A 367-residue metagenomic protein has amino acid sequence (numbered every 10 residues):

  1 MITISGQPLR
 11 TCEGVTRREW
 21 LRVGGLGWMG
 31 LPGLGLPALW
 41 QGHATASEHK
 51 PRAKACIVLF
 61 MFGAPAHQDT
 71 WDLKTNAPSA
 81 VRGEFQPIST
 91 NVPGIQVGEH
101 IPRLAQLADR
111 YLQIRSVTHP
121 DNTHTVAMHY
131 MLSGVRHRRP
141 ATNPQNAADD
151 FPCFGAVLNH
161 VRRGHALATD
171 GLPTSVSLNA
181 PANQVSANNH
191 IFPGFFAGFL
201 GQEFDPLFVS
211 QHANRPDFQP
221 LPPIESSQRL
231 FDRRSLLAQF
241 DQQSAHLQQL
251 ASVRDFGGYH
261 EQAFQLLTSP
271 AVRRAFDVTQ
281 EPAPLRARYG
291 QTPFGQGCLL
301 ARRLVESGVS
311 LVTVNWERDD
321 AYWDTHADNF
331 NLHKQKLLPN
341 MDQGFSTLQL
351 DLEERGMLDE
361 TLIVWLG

Functional and structural regions predicted by a protein language model:
M1-G367: Ligand-binding pockets and gating/stacking loops
